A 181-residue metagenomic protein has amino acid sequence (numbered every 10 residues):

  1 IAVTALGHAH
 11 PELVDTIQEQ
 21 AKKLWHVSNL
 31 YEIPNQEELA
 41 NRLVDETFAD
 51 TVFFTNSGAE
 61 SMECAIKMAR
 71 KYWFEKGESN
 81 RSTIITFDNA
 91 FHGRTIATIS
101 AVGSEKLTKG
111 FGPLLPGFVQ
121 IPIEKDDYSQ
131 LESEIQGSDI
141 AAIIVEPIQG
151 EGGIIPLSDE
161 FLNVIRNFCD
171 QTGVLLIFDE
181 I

Functional and structural regions predicted by a protein language model:
V3-L30, P34, A40-N56: Glycine-rich phosphate-binding segment of PLP-dependent enzymes
W25, R94-T95, E151-G153: A short acidic, helix-capping loop that chelates divalent metal ions and anchors anionic groups
N41-A142: PLP-dependent aspartate aminotransferase-fold enzymes
F87, V145, F178-E180: Active-site flanking residues adjacent to catalytic metal/cofactor-binding acidic residues
D139-I154: Short acidic, glycine-rich surface-loop motifs adjacent to enzyme active sites
I155-I181: Catalytic PLP-binding core of fold-type I/II PLP enzymes
